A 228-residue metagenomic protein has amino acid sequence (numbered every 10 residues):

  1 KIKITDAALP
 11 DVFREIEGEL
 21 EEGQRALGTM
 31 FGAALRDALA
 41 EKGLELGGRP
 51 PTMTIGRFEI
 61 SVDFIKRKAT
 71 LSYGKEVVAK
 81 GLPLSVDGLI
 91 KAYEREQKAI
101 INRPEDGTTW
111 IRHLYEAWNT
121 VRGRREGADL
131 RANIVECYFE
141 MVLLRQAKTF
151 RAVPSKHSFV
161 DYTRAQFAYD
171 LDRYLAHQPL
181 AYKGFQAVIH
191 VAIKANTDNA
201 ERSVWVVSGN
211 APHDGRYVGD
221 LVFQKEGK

Functional and structural regions predicted by a protein language model:
K1-P104, K228: Long, compositionally biased intrinsically disordered regions
D6, D11, D37, D63 (+8 more regions): Acidic-enriched, low-complexity/disordered segments with a strong bias for Aspartate over Glutamate
A8, P50-E59, K66, S72 (+3 more regions): Short, Lys/Arg-enriched charge-dense amphipathic segments
D87-V191: Long, positively charged binding patches that form subdomain-scale interaction surfaces for polyanionic ligands
A165-K228: C-terminal engagement modules used by replication, chromatin/transcription, nuclear envelope/ESCRT, and ubiquitin
